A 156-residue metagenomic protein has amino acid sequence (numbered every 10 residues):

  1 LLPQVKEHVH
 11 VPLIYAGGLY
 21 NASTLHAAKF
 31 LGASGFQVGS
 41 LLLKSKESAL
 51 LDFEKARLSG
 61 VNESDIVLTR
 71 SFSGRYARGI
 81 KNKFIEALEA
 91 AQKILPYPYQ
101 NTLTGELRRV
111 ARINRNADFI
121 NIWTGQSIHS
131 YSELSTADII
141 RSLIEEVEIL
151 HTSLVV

Functional and structural regions predicted by a protein language model:
L1-I14, Y20-V156: Conserved active-site-proximal phosphate/metal-binding subdomains
